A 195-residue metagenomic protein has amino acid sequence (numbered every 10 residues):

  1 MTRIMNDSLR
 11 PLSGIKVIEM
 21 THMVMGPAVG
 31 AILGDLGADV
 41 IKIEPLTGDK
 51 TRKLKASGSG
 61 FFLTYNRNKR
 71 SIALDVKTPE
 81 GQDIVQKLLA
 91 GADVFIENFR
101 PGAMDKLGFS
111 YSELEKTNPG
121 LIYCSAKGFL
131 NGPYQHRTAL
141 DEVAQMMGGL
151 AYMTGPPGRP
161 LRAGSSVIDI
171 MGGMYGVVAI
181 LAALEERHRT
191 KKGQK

Functional and structural regions predicted by a protein language model:
M1-K192: N-terminal helix-loop segment corresponding to the beta1-alpha1 unit of nucleotide/adenylate-binding folds
